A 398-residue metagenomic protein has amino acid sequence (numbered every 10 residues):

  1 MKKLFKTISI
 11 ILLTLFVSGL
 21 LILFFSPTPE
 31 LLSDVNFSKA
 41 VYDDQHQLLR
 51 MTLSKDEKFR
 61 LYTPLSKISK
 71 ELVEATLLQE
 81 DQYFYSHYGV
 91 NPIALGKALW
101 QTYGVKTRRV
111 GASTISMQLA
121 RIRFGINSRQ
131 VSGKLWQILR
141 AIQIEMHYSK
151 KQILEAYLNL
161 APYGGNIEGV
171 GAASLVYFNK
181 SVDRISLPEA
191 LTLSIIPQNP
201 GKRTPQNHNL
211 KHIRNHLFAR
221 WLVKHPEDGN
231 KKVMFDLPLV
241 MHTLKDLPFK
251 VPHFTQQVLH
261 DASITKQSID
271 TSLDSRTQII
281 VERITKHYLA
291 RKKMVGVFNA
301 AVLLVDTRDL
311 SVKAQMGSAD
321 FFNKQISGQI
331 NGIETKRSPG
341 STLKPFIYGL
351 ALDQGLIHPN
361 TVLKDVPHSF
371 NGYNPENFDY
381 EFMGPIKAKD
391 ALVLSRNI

Functional and structural regions predicted by a protein language model:
M1-D44, Y103: N-terminal type II signal-anchor transmembrane helix that functions as the membrane-insertion/stop-transfer segment
L20, T107, G111-I279, R283 (+1 more regions): Non-catalytic, structured segments within soluble enzyme domains
F24-V73: Terminal hydrophobic membrane-targeting helix
H46, T76, L119, I153 (+6 more regions): Residue-level preference for non-acidic, small/hydrophobic
Q47-L61, A172, N199, D261 (+4 more regions): Short pre-catalytic segments that frame enzyme active sites
P64-I115, E168-A173, K231-F235: Flexible, acidic/glycine-enriched loop-and-adjacent beta/alpha segments that face the extracytoplasmic/periplasmic side
E71-Q101, L154-A161, P188-I196, V302-T307 (+1 more regions): Short, functionally critical alpha-helical segments immediately adjacent to catalytic or ligand/cofactor-binding
F84-I93, V131-S132, L154, D228-V233 (+3 more regions): Surface-exposed patches in mature extracellular/periplasmic domains of secreted proteins
